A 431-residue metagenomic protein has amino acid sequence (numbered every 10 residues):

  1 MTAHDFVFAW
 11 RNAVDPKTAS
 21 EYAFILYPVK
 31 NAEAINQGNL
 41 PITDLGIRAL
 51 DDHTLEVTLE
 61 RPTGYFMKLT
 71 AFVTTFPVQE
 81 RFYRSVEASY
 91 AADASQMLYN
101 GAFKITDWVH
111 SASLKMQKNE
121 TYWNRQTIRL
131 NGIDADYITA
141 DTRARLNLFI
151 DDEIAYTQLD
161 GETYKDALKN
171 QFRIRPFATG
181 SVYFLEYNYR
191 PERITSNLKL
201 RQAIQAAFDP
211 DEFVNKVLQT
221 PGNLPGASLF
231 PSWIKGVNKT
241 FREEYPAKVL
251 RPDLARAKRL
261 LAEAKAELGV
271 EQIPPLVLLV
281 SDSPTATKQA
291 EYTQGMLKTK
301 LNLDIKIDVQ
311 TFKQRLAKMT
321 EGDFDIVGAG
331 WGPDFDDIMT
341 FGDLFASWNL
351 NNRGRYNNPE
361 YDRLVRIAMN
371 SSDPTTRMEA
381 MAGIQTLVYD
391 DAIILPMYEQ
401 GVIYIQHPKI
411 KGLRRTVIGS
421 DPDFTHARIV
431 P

Functional and structural regions predicted by a protein language model:
T2-A9, D52-T58, P62, G101-A102 (+5 more regions): Alpha-helical secondary-structure segments
K17-F24, S228, Q314-N370, T416: Acidic-aromatic pocket-rim loops
L40-D44, R48, D52-H53, L59-G132 (+1 more regions): Gly/Pro-rich hinge or "lid" segments in bacterial periplasmic/extracellular proteins
P41-T43, I47-A49, V249-R251, L303-A317 (+2 more regions): Extracytoplasmic/peripheral linker and loop segments enriched in polar/acidic and small residues with frequent Thr/Pro
H110, A262-P333, P374, V402: Ligand/substrate-recognition segments at binding pockets and active sites
T121-A167: Ligand-site clamp/hinge motif
L224-A264, S283-K288: Structural transition elements
Y404-P431: Long beta-strand-rich cores associated with HINT superfamily self-processing modules
